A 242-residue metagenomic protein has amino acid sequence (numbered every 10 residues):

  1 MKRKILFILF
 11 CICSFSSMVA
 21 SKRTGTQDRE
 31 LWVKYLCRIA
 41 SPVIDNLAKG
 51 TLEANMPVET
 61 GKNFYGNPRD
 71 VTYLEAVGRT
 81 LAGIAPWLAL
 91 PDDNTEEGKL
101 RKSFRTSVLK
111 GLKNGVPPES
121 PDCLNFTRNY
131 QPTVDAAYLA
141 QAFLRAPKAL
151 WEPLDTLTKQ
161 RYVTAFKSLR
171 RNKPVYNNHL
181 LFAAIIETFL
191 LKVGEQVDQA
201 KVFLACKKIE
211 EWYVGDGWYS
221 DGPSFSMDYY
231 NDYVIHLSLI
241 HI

Functional and structural regions predicted by a protein language model:
M1-R23: Bacterial Sec-dependent N-terminal signal peptides
K22-E75, A82, T106-G111: Low-complexity, Ser/Thr/Pro/Gly-enriched N-terminal "stalk/linker" regions
R23-R29, W87-R105, R145-V163, L191-K207: Structural helix-adjacent loops and short alpha-helical linkers that scaffold large soluble proteins
T24-D28, P57-G78, N114-A136, S168-L180 (+1 more regions): Solvent-exposed loop and edge beta-strand segments that line ligand/cofactor-binding and catalytic clefts
L36-M56, K102-D122, L157-P174, D198-S220: Long, well-ordered core segments of solenoidal/helical folds
N67-A149: Membrane helical hairpin/interfacial module
N177-V197, Y233-L237: Acidic/serine-rich, low-complexity amphipathic helices located in mid- to C-terminal regulatory regions
I240-I242: Conserved small/polar residues in nucleotide/adenosyl-binding loops
